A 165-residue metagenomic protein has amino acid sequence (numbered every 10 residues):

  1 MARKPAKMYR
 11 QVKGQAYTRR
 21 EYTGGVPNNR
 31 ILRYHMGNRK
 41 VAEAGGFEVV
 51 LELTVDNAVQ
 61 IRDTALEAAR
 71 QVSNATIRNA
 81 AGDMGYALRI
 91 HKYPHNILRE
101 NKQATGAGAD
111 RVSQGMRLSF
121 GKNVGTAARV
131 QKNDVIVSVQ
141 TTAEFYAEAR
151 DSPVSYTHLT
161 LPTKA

Functional and structural regions predicted by a protein language model:
M1-V50: Intrinsically disordered, Lys/Arg-rich N-terminal extensions and targeting peptides of nucleic-acid-associated proteins
A2-P5, I77, A81, G85: Active-site loop/lid in soluble adenylation, ligation, and acyl-transfer enzymes
G45-A58, V130-I136: Glycine-rich, often proline-containing surface loops adjacent to acidic residues and nearby aromatics that form
T54, A58-A80, H91-K92: Conserved mixed alpha/beta catalytic, RNA-binding, or beta-rich assembly cores of soluble enzyme, regulatory
R62-A65, F145, A149: Helical mechanochemical/support elements of P-loop NTPase systems and associated helical scaffolds
A87, Y93-E148: Long, charge-patterned amphipathic alpha-helical coiled-coil/hairpin "stalk" segments used as oligomerization
D151-V154: Short amphipathic alpha-helices in soluble, non-transmembrane regions that often serve as interface/regulatory elements
T157-T163: Conserved small/polar residues in nucleotide/adenosyl-binding loops
